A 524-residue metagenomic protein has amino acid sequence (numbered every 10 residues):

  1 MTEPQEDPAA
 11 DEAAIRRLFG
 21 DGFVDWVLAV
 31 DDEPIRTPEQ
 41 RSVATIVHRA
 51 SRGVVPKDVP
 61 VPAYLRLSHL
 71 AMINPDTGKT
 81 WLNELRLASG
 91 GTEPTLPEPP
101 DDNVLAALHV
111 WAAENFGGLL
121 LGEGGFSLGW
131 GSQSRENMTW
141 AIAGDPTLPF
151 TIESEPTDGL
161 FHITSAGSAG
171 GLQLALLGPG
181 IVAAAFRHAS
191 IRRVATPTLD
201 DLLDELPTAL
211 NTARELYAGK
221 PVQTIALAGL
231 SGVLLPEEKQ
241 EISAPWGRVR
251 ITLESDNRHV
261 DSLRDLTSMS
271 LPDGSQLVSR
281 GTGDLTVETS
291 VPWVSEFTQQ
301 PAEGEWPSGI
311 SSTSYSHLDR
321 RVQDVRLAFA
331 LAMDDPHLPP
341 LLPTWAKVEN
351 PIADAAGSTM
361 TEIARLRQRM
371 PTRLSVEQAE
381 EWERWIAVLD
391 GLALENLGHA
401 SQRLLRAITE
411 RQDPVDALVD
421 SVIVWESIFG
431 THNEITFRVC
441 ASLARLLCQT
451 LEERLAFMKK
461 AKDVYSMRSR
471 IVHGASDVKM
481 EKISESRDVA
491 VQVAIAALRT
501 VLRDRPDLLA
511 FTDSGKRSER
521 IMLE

Functional and structural regions predicted by a protein language model:
M1-L210, L394-H399, R411-P414, H432-A441 (+2 more regions): Polyanionic, low-complexity intrinsically disordered segments
G124-D416, Q492, A496-E524: Charged, non-catalytic interaction/linker regions at domain boundaries that couple catalytic cores to substrate
E383, R445-C448: Single, function-defining residue in the core of a domain
W385-G391, W425-F429, E452-F457: A ubiquitous short alpha-helical element
A417-N433: Hydrophobic alpha-helical packing segments in soluble, helical-rich domains
I428, S442-L443: Long alpha-helical, hydrophobic tracts
